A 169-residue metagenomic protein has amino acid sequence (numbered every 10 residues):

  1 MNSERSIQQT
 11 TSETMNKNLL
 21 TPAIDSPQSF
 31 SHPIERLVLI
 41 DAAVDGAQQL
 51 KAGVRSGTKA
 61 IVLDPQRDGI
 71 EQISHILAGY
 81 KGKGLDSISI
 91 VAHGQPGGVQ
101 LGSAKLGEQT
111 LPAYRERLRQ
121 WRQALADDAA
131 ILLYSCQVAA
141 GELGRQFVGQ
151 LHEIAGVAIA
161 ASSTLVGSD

Functional and structural regions predicted by a protein language model:
N2-E4, S12, N16-L19, R55-S56: Intrinsic-disorder-preferring feature that marks N-terminal prepro/targeting segments
Q8-Q9, Q28: Low-complexity, intrinsically disordered or signal/transmembrane-proximal segments
N18-T21, A42-V44, A113-R115, I159: Short amphipathic alpha-helical surface micro-motifs
L20, D25-G79: A domain-level signal for caspase-like cysteine endopeptidase catalytic cores and their zymogen-processing architecture
P33-E35, G57, K83-D86, A126-A130: A general structural motif
G79-Y80, Q123: Structural motif
D86-D169: Catalytic cores of nucleophile-dependent amide-cleaving enzymes
